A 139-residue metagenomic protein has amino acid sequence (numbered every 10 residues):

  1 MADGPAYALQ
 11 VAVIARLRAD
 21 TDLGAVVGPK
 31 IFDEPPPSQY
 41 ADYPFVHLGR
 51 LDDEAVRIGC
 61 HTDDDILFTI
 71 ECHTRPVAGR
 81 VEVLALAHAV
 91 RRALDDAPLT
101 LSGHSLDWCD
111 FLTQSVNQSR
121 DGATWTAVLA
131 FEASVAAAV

Functional and structural regions predicted by a protein language model:
M1-C60, A97-S102: Small/polar-rich, solvent-exposed N-terminal microdomains that initiate assembly or binding
P5, L9, E82, A123: Conserved acidic
D53-V56, R75, N117: Short beta-turn/strand-loop junction motif enriched in small, turn-promoting residues
R57-D63, S119-T124: Short, solvent-exposed beta-strand/turn "edge" segments of beta-rich domains on protein surfaces
T62-A78, W125-V135: Oligomerization/assembly interface segments of phage tail-like spikes and tubes
H73-A93: Mid-chain, well-packed structural core segment of small domains
R91-V139: Acidic-leaning, charged glycine-interspersed low-complexity segments
